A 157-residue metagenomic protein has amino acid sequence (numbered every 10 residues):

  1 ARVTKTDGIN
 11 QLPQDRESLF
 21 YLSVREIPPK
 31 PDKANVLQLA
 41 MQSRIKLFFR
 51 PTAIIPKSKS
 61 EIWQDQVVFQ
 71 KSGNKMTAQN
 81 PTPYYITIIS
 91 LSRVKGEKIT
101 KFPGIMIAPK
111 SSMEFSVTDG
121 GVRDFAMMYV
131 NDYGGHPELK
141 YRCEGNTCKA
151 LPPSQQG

Functional and structural regions predicted by a protein language model:
A1-N10, E97-D124: Intrinsically disordered, low-complexity Pro/Gly/Ser/Thr-rich segments with frequent PxxP/GP/PP motifs and embedded
G8-F49, V122-G157: Terminal connector regions
M41, E61-W63, S72, I99 (+1 more regions): Residues that act as N-cap/strand-start positions at coil-to-secondary-structure junctions
I45, D65-V67, M76, P103: Residue-level detector of beta-strand structural context in well-folded domains
A53-K71: Low-complexity, acidic Ser/Thr/Pro/Gly-rich terminal tails and inter-domain linkers that flank the onset of structured
M76-T82: Asparagine-centered strand-capping/turn motif at beta-strand->loop junctions
P83-I88: Short acidic/proline- and small/hydrophobic-mixed sequence motifs that coincide with surface turns and coil-to-beta
I89-R93: Short, surface-exposed beta-strand/strand-loop-strand elements in extracellular ectodomains
